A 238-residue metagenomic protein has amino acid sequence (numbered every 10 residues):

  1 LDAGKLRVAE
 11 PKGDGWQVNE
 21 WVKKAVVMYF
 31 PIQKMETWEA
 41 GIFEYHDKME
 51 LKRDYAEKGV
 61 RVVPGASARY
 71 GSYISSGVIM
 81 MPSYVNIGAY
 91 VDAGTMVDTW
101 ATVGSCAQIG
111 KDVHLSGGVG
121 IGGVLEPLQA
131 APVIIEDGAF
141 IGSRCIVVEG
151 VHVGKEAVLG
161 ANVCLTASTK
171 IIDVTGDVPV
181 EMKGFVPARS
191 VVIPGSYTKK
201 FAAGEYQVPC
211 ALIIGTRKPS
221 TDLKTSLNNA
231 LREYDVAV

Functional and structural regions predicted by a protein language model:
D2-R61, R189-S190, P194-V238: Terminal amphipathic alpha-helical/low-complexity segments used for targeting or macromolecular assembly
V60-K200: Structural signal for interior beta-strand "rungs" in well-ordered beta-sheet cores of soluble enzyme domains
